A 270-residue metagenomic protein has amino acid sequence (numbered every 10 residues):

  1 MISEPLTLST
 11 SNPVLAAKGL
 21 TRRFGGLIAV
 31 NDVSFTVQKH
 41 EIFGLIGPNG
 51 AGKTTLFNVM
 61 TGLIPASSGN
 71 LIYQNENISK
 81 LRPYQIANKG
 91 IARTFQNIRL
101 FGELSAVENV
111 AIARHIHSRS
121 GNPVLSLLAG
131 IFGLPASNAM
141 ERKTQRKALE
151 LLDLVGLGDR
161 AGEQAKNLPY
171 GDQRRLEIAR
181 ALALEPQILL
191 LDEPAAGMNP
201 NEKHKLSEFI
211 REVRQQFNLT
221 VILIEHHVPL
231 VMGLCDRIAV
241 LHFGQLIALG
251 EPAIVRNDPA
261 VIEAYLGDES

Functional and structural regions predicted by a protein language model:
I2-S270: Glycine-rich phosphate-binding loops of nucleotide-dependent enzymes
